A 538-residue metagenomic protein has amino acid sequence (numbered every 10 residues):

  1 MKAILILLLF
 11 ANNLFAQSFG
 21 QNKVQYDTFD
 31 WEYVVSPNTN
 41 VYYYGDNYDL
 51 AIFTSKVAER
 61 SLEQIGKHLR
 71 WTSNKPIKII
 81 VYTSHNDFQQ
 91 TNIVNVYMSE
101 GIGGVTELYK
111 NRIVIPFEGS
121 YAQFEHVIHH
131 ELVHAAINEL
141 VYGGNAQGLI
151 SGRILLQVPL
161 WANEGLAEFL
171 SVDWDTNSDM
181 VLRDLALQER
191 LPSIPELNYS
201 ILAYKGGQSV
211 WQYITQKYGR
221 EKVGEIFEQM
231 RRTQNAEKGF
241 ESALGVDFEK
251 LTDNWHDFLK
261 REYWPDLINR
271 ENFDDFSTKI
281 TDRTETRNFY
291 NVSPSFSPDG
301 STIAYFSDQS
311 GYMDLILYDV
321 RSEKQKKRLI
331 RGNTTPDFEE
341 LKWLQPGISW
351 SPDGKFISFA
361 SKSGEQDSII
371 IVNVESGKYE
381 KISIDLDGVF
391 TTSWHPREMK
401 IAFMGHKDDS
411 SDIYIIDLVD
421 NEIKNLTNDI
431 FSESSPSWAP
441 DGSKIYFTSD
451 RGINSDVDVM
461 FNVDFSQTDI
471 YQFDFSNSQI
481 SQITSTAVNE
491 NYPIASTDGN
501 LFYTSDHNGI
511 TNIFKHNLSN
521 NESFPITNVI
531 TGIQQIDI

Functional and structural regions predicted by a protein language model:
A3-N12: Sec-dependent N-terminal signal peptides
A16-P159, T176-S178, P195, N235-G239: Juxtacatalytic substrate-recognition/specificity segment
N22-K23, W31-Y33, E228, R232-R331 (+4 more regions): Beta/coil-rich, acidic/histidine-enriched accessory regions frequently appended to metallopeptidases
L160-S178, D184-V246: Active-site-proximal alpha-helical
M180, R287-F289, F306-I316, N333-W343 (+9 more regions): A flexible loop/linker signature enriched in serine peptidases of the S9 family
D275-T281, I423-L426, S478-S485, N521-I526: Blade-edge beta-strand/turn elements of extracellular beta-propeller and related beta-sheet repeat scaffolds
P294-T302, I348-F356, T392-K400, P436-K444 (+2 more regions): Blade-terminus and WD-like Trp-Asp/Gly-His loop motifs, strongest in beta-propeller folds
V320-E323, N373-G377, D417-N421, D474-S478 (+1 more regions): Short loop/turn segments that connect beta-strands within beta-propeller blades
